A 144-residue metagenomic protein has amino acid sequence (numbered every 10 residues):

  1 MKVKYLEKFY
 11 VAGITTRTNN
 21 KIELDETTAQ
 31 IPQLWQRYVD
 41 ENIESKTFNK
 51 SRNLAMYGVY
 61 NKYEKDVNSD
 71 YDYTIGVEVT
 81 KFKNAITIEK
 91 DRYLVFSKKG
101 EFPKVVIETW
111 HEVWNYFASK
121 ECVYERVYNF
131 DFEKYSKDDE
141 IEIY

Functional and structural regions predicted by a protein language model:
M1-Y144: A solvent-exposed interaction/effector surface
